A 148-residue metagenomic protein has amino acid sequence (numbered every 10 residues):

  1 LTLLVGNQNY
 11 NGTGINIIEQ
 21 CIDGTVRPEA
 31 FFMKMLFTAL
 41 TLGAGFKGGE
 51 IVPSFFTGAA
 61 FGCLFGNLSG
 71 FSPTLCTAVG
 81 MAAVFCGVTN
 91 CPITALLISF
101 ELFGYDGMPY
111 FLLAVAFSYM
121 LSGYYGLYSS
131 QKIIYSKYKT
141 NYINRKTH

Functional and structural regions predicted by a protein language model:
L1-H148: Alpha-helical transmembrane segments and immediately membrane-proximal extracytoplasmic
